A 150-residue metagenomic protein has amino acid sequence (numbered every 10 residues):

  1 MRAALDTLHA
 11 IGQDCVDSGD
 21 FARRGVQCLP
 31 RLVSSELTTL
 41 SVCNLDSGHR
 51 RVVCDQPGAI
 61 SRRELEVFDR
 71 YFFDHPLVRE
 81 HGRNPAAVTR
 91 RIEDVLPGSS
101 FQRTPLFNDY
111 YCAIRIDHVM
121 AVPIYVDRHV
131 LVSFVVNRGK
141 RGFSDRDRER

Functional and structural regions predicted by a protein language model:
M1-A4: N-terminal, Lys/Arg- and Ser/Thr-rich interaction peptides
D6-R146: Regulatory input/activation interfaces that engage signals or partners
